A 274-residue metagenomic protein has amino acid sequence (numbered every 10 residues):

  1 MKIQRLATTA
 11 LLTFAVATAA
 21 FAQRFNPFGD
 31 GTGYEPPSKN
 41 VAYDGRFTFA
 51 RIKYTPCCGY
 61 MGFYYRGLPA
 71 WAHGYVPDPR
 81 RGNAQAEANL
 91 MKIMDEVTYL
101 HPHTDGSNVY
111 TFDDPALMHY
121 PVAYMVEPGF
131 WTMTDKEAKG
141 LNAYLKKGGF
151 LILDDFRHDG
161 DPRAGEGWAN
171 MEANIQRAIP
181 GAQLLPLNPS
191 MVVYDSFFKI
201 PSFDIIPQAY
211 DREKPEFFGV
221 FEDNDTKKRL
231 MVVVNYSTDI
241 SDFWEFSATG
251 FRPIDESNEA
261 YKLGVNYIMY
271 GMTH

Functional and structural regions predicted by a protein language model:
M1-I3: N-terminal secretory signal peptides that target proteins for export/translocation
T9-T18: Bacterial N-terminal signal peptides
F21-V122, P128-G129, D239-I240, F246-H274: Aromatic-Pro/Gly-enriched surface loop or interdomain linker that acts as a lid/target-recognition segment
P27-G33, F63-Y64, H158-F246, E256 (+1 more regions): An acidic, glycine-rich "communication" segment
G45-F47, M118-A123, K146-F150, A182 (+1 more regions): Loop/turn elements at helix/coil->beta-strand transitions in domains of secreted/extracellular proteins
F49, V122-W168: Short alpha-beta junction capping motif
Y54-C58, L117, P128-T132, L151 (+3 more regions): Solvent-exposed loop/turn segments at secondary-structure junctions within structured extracellular/periplasmic domains
Q85-N89, I93, K136, G140 (+5 more regions): Extracytoplasmic/secreted proteins, especially bacterial periplasmic and envelope-associated proteins
